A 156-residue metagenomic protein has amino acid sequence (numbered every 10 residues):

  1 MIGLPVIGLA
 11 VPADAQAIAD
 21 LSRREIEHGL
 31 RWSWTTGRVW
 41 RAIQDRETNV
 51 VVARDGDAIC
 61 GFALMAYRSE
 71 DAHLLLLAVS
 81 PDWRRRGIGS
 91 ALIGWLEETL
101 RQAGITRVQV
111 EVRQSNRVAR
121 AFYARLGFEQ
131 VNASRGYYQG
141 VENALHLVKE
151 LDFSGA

Functional and structural regions predicted by a protein language model:
I2-P5, L9-A13, A17-R84, S90-A103 (+2 more regions): Acetyl-CoA-dependent GNAT
T36, D57, Q114, Y137-Y138: Conserved beta-strand edge residues that scaffold enzyme active sites
L74, V108-V112: Conserved hydrophobic beta-strand within the GNAT/NAT acetyltransferase core sheet that lines the active-site cleft
V79, R113-Q114: Short amphipathic helical patch at the helix-1/turn junction of helix-turn-helix
I88, I105-V108, F128: Short phosphate-binding/catalytic loops that engage adenosine nucleotides
I93, S115-A119, G136-V141: Short glycine/proline-centered loop/turn elements that form peptide/ligand docking sites
E111, A124, E129-H146: Conserved catalytic-core motifs of GNAT/GCN5-like acyltransferases
